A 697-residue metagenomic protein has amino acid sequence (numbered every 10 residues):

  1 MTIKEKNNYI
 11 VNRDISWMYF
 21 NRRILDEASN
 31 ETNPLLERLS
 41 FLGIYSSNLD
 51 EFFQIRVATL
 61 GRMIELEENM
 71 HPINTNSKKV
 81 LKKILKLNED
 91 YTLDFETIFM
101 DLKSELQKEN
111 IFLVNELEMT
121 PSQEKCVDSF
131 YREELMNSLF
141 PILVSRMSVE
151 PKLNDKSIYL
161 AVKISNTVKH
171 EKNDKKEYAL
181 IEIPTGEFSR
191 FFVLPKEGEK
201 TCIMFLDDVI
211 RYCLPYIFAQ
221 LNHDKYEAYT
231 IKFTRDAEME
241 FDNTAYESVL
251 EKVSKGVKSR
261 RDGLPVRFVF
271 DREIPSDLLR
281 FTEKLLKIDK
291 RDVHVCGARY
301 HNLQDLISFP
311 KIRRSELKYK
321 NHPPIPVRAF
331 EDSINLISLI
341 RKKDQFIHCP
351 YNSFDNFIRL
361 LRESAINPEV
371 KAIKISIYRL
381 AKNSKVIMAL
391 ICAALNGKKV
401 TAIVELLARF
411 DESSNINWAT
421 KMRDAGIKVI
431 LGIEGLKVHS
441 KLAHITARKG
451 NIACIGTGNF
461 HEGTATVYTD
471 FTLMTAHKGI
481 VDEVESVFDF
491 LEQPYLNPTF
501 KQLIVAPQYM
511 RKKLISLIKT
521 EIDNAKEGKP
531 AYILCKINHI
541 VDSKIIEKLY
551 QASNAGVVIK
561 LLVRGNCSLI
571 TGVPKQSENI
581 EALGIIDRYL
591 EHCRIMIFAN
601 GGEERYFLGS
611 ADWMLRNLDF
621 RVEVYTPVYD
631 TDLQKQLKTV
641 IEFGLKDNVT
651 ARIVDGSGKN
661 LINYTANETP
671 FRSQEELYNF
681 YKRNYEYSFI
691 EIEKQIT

Functional and structural regions predicted by a protein language model:
M1-I533, Q551-A555, G565-Y589, C593-T697: N-terminal localization/anchoring segments of enzymes in phospholipid and broader phosphate metabolism
S543-Y550: Glycine/threonine-rich ATP-lid/beta-loop region of ATP-binding domains
